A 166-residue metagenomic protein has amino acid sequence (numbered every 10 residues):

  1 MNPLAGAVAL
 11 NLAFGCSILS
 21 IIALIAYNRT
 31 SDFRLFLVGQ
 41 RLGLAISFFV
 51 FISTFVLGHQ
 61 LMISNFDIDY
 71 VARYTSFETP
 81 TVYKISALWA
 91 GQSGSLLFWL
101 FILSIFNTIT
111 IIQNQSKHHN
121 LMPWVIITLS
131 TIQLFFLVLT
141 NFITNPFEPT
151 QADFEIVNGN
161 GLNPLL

Functional and structural regions predicted by a protein language model:
M1-L166: Polytopic transmembrane helical bundles with strong interfacial aromatic enrichment
